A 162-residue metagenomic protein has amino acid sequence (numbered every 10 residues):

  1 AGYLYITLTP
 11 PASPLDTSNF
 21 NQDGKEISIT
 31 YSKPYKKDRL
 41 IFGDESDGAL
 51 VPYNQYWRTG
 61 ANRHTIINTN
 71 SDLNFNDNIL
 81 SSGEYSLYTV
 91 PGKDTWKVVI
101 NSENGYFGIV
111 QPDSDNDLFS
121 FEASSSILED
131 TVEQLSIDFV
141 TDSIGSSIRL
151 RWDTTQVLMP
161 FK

Functional and structural regions predicted by a protein language model:
A1-Q55, Y106-K162: Primarily secretory-pathway and cell-envelope proteins
Y56-Y106: Mid-length scaffold segments of soluble, non-membrane domains
